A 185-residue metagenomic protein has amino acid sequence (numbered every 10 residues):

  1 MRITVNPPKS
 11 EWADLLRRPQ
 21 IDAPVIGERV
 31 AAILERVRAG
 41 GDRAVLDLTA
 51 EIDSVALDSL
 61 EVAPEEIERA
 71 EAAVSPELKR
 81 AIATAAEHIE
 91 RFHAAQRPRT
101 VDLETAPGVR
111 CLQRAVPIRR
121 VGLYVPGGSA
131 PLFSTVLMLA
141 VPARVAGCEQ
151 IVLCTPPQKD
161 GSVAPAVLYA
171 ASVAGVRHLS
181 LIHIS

Functional and structural regions predicted by a protein language model:
M1-R119: N-terminal Rossmann-like NAD(P)+-binding subdomain of aldehyde/semialdehyde dehydrogenases
L103-Y169: Conserved small-residue-rich beta-alpha loop and adjacent elements that most often cradle the phosphate/pyrophosphate
V152-L153, H178-S180: Short catalytic-loop micro-motif centered on adjacent basic/acidic residues
A171-L179: Structural recognition of alpha->loop->beta junctions
I182-I184: Conserved small/polar residues in nucleotide/adenosyl-binding loops
